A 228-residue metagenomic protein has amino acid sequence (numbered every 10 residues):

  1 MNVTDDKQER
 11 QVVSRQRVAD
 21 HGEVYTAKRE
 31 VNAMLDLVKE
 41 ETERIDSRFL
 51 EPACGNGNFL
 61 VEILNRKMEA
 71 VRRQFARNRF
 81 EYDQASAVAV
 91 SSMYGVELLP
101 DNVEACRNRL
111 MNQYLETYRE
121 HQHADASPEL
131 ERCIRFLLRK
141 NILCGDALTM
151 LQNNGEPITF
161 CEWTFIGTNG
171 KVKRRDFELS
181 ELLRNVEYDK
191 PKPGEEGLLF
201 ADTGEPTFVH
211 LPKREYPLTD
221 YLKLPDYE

Functional and structural regions predicted by a protein language model:
N2-E228: SAM-dependent methyltransferase catalytic region
